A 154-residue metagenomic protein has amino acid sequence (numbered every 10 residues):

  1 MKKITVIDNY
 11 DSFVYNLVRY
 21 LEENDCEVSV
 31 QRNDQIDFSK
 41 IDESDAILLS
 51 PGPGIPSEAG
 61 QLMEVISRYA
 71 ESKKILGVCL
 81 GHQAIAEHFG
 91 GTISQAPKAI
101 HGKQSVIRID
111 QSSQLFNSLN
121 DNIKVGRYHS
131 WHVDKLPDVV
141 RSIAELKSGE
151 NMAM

Functional and structural regions predicted by a protein language model:
K2-N24: Short, charged N-terminal beta->alpha structural module
K3, S44-S113, N117, K124: Cysteine-nucleophile active-site neighborhood
F13, G54-I55, D134: Glycine-rich nucleotide phosphate-binding loop and flanking beta-alpha elements of Rossmann-like dinucleotide-binding
N16, D42, G60-Q61, P137-D138: Generic recognition of short, well-ordered alpha-helical segments
E27-N33: Short hydrophobic/Thr-rich beta-strand motif most characteristic of the beta2 strand and flanking loop of CheY-like
R32, Q95, R127: Short loop/edge segments at beta-strand edges and connector loops that shape dinucleotide/nucleotide cofactor-binding
I36-S44: Short amphipathic alpha-helix with an adjacent loop that forms part of the alpha/beta core around
S113-M154: Catalytic beta-strand/loop cores that center a nucleophilic Ser/Cys/Thr and support acyl-enzyme chemistry
